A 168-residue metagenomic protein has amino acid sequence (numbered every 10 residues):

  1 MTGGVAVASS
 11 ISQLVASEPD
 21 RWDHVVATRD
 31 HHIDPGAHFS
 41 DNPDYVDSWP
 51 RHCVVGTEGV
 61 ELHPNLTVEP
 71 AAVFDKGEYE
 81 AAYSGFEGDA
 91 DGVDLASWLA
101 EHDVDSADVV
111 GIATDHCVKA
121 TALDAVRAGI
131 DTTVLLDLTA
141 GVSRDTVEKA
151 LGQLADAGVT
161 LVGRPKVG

Functional and structural regions predicted by a protein language model:
M1-G77, E101, R127-V134, V142-G168: Active-site acidic carboxylates
A8, G92-A96, K119: Short, well-ordered alpha-helical scaffold segments within catalytic/effector domains
L14, H116-R127: Histidine-anchored nucleotide/phosphate-binding helix
I33-A37, A82-Y83, V118: Short catalytic/ligand-binding loop motif for oxyanion handling, primarily in non-cytosolic enzymes, centered on
R51-G56, S84-G88, G111: Short, surface-exposed loop/turn motifs that are enriched in glycine and acidic residues and include a nearby proline
E78-H102: Alpha-helical scaffold elements lining the catalytic groove of polysaccharide deacetylases
A81-A82, T139-S143: Short, small-residue-enriched loops and turns at beta-alpha junctions that line or gate enzyme active sites
V104-A120, L136-T139: Glycine-rich anion-binding loop/nest that anchors nucleotide
